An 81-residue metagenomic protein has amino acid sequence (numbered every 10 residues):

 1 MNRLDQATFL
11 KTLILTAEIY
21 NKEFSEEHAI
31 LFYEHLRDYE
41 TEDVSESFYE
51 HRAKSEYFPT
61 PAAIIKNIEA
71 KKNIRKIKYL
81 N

Functional and structural regions predicted by a protein language model:
M1-N81: Charged interaction scaffolds used for protein-protein
